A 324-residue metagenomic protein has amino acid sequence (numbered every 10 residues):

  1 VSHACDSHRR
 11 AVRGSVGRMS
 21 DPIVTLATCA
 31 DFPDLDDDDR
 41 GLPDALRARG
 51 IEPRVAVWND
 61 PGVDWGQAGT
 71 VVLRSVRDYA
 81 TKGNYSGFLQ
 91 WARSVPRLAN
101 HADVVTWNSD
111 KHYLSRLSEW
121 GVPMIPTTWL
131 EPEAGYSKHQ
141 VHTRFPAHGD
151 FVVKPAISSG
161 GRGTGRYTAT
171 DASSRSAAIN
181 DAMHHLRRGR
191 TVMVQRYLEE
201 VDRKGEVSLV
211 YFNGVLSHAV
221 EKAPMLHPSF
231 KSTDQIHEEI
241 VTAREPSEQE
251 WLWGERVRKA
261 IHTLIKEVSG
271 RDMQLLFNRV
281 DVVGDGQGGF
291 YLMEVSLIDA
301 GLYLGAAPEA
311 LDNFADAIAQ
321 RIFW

Functional and structural regions predicted by a protein language model:
H8-R18: Short, Lys/Arg-enriched N-terminal segments with co-localized hydrophobic residues within the first ~10-30 amino acids
S20-T28, L89-V95, D103-K204, E248-W251: Active-site nucleotide/adenylate-binding loops and adjacent lid/helix of ATP-dependent enzymes
A30-Y136: Conserved N-proximal alpha/beta basic substrate-recognition cap immediately N-terminal to, or forming the N-lobe
D64-G69, R203, G286-Y291: A short, glycine/Asx- and small/polar-enriched loop/turn that sits immediately N-terminal to a beta-strand
V76, A156, Y197-L198, V210 (+2 more regions): Anionic group-transfer/hydrolysis microenvironments
A169-E267, V283, Y291: Phosphate-binding site of ATP-dependent enzymes
V215, F230, Q249-W324: ATP-dependent carboxylate activation and anion-phosphoryl transfer catalytic cores that bind Mg-ATP to form
